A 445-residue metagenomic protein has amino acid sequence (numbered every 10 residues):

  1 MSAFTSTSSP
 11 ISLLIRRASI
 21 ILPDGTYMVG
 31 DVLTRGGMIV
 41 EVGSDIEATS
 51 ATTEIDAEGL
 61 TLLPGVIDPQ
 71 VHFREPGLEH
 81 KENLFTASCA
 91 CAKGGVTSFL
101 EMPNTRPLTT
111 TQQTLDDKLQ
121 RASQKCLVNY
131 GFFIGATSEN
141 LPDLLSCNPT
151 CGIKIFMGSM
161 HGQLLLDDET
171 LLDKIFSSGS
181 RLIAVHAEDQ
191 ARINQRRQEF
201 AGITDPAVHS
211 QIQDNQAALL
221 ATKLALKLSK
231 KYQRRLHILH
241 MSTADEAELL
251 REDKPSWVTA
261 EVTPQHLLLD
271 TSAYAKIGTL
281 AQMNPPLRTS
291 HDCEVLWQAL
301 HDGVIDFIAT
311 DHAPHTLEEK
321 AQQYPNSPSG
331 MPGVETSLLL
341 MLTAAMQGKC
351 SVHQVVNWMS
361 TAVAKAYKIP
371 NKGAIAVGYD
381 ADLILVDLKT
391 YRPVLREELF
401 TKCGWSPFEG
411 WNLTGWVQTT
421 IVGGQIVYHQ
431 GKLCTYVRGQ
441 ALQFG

Functional and structural regions predicted by a protein language model:
M1-P64: Histidine-rich, glycine-flanked metal-binding segment
A18, V32, G37, G59 (+15 more regions): Divalent metal-coordination and catalytic microenvironments
E58-K125: Metal-associated gating/positioning segment near the N- to mid-region
H72-K81, T97-Q112, F132-N140, F156-T170 (+3 more regions): Divalent metal-binding segments
Q112-V128, K174-V185, T336, L340: Alpha-helix-loop-beta-strand connector modules within alpha/beta enzyme cores
P142-I308: Histidine/acidic residue-rich metal-binding segments in metalloenzymes
A207-L224, L228-Q233, L280, H301-D302 (+2 more regions): His/Asp/Glu-enriched, well-ordered alpha-helical/loop segment that forms or immediately abuts the divalent-metal
Q323-N326, V377-Q443: C-terminal cap of metal-dependent C-N hydrolases
